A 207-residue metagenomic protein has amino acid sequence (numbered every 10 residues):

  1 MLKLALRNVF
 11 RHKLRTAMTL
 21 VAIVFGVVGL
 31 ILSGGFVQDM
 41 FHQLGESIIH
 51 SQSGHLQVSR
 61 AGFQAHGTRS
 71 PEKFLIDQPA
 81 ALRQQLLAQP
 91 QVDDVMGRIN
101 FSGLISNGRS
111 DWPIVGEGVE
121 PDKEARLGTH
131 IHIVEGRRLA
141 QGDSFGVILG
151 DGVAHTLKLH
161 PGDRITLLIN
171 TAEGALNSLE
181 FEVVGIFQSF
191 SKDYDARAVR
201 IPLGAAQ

Functional and structural regions predicted by a protein language model:
M1-L32, F41: N-terminal Sec/SRP start-transfer signal
G34-V115, R137-D143: Hydrophobic, regular-secondary-structure patches
F63-Q64, E120-E124, S189: Active-site/binding-pocket entry motifs
R69-S70, R126-H130, S178: Short, charged, solvent-exposed linker or helix-capping segments at domain edges/interfaces that act as flexible hinges
V115-L157: Short beta-strand boundary microenvironments
G152, L159-Q207: Basic-flanked hydrophobic alpha-helices used for secretion and membrane insertion
